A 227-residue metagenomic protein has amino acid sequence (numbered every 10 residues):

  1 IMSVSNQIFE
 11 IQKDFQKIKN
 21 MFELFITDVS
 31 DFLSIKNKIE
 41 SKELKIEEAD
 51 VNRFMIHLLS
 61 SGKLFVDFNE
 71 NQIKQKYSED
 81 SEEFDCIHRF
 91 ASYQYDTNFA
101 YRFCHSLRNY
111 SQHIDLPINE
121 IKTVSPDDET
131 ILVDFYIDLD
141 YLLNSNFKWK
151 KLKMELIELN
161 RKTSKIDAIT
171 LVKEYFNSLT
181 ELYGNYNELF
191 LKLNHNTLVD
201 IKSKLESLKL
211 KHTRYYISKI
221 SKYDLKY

Functional and structural regions predicted by a protein language model:
I1-N52, D85-Y227: Acidic, Ser/Thr/Gly/Pro-rich intrinsically disordered interaction regions
D50-D96: Flexible secondary-structure boundary motifs
